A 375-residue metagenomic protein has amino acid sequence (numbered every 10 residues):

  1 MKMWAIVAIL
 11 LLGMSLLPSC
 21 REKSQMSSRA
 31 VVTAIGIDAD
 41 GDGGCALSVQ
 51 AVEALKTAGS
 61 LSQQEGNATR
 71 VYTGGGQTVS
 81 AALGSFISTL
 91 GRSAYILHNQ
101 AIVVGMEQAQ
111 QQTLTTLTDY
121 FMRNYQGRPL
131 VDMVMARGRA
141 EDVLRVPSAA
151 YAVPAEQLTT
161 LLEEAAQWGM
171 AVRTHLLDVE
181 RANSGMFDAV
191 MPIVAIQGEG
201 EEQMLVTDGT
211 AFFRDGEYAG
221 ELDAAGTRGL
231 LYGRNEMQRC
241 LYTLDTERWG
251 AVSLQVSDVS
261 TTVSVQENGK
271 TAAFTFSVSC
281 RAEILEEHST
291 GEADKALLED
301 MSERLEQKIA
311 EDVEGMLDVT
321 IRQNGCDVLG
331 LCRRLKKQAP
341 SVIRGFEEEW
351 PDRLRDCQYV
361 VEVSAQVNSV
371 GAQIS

Functional and structural regions predicted by a protein language model:
K2-S375: Membrane-proximal alpha-helical signals and transmembrane carboxylates
